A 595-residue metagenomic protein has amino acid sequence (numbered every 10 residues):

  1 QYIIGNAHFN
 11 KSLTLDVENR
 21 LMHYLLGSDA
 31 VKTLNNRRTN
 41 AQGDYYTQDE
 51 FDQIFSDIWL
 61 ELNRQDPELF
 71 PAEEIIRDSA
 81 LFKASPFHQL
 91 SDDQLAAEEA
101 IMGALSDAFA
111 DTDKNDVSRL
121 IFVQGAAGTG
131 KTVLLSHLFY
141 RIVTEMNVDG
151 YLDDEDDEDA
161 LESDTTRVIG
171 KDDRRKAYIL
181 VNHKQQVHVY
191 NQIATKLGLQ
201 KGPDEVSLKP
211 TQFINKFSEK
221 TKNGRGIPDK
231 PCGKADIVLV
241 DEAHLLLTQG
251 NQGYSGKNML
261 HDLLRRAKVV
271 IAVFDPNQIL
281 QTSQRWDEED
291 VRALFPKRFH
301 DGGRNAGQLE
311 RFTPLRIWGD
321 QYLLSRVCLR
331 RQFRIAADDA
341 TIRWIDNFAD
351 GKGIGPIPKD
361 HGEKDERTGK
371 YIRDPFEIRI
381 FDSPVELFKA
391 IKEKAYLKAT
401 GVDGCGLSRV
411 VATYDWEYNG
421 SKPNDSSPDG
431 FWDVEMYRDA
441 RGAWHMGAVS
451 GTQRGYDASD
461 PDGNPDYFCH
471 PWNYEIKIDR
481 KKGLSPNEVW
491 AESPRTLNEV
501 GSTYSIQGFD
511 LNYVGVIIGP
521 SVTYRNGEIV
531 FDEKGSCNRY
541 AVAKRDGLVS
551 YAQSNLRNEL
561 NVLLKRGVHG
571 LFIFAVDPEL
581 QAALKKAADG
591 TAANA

Functional and structural regions predicted by a protein language model:
Y2-T112: Boundary/linker segments flanking structured domains
V123-G125: Hydrophobic anchor at the beta1->P-loop junction of P-loop NTPases
K131: Conserved lysine of the Walker
L134, L138: Hydrophobic positions on the alpha1 helix immediately C-terminal to the Walker A/P-loop
E158-T165, G170-I193: Conserved Walker A/P-loop ATP-binding site and its immediately adjacent core in helicase/helicase-like ATPase domains
Q200-V402, G406-L407: Conserved P-loop NTPase catalytic core
I271, E492-A595: C-terminal accessory regions
Q281-W286, W318-G319, S325-R343, N347-D510 (+1 more regions): Conserved helicase/translocase motor-coupling segment
